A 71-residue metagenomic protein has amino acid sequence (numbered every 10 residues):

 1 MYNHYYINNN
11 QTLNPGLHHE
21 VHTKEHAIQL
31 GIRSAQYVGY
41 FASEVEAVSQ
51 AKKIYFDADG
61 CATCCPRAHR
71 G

Functional and structural regions predicted by a protein language model:
N3, I7-A35, P66-G71: Short aromatic-glycine-(Arg/Gly/Cys) micro-motifs in beta-strand/loop hairpins
Y6-N10, F41-V45, D59: Generic alpha-helical secondary structure signal
V21, V38, V45-V48: Extended aliphatic helical segments
G31-A42, I54, T63: A short, exposed loop/beta-hairpin motif centered on an aromatic-Gly-Thr core
V45-G71: Short, compact, well-ordered microdomains
